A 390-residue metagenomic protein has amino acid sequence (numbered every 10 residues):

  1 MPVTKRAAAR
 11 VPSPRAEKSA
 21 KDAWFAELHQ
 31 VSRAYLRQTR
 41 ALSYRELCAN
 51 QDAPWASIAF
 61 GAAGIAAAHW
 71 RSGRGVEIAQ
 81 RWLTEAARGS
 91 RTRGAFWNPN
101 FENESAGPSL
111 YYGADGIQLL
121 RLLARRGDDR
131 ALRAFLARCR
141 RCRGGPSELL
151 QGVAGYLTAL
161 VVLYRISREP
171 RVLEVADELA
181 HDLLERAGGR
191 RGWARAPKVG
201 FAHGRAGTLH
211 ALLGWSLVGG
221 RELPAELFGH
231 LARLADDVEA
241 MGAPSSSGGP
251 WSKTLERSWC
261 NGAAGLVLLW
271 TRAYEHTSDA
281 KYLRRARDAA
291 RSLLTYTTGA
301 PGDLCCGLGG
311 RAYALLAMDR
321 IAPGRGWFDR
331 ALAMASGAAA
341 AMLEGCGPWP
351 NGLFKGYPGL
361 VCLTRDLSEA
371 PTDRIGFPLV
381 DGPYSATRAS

Functional and structural regions predicted by a protein language model:
M1-R45, G214, V218, R272 (+7 more regions): Terminal, non-catalytic domain-edge segments
P2, A7-K21, A63-R74, G116-G127 (+5 more regions): Well-ordered alpha-helical scaffold segments within catalytic/enzyme domains
P2-A62, A67-T92, E174-G188: Low-complexity, Ser/Thr/Pro/Gly-enriched N-terminal "stalk/linker" regions
Y35-P54, A87-S105, A131-Q151, L184-V199 (+3 more regions): Glycine- and aromatic-rich loop/turn segments at beta-sheet edges
A53-A67, S105-G116, S147-G155, A196-H210 (+3 more regions): Aromatic- and histidine-enriched alpha-helix N-cap/loop-to-helix transition segments that scaffold the rims
L119-L179: Internal, well-ordered domain-core segments that constitute the primary functional module of diverse proteins
R171-A273, D279, Y296: Extended ligand-binding clefts on enzyme/binding-domain cores
L293-W327: Loop/turn-rich, solvent-exposed surfaces of beta-rich toroidal or solenoidal domains
